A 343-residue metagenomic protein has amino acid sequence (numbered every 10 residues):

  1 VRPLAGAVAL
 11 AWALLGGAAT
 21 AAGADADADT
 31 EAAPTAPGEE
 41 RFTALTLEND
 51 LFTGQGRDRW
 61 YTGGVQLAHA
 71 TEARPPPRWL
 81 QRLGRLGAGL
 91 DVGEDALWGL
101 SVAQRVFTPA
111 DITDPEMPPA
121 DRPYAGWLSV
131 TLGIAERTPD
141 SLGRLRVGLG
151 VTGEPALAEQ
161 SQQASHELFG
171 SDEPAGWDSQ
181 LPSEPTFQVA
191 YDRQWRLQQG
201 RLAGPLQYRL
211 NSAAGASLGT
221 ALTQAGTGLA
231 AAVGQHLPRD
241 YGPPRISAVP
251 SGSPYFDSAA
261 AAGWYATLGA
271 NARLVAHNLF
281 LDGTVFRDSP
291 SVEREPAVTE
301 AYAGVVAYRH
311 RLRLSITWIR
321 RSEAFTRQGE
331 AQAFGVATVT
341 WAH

Functional and structural regions predicted by a protein language model:
G23-P77, V102, V106-I112, R273-L281 (+1 more regions): Short glycine/proline- and aromatic-enriched beta-strand/turn motifs that initiate or cap beta-hairpins
D29-E40, A73-A96, R137-R144, L197-L210 (+2 more regions): Short loop/turn motifs that connect adjacent beta-strands in outer-membrane beta-barrel proteins
T43-N49, W98-V106, V147-G153, R193 (+6 more regions): Transmembrane beta-barrel strands of outer-membrane/channel proteins
R59-V65, A96, Y124-L128, G143 (+7 more regions): Residues that define the transmembrane beta-barrel architecture of outer-membrane proteins
H69-T71, Q104, I134-E136, R193-L197 (+4 more regions): Residue-level signature of outer-membrane beta-barrel architecture
R85-Q160: Long, hydrophobic/aromatic-enriched structural stretches that serve as scaffold segments
A110-D114, A230, Q235-H343: Outer membrane beta-barrel transmembrane domains
E116-A120, E173-S179, G215, R287-S291 (+1 more regions): Extracellular loop and loop/strand-boundary signature of outer-membrane beta-barrel proteins
